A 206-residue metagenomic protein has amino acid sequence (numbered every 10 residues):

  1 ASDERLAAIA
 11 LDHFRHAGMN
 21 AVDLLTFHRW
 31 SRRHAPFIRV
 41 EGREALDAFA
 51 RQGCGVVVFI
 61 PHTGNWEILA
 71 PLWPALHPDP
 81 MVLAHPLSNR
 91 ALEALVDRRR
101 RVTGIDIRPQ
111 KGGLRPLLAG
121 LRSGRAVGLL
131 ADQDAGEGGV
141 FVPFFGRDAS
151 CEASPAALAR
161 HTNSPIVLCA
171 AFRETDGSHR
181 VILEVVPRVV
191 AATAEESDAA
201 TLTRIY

Functional and structural regions predicted by a protein language model:
A1-I60, E93-R98, G104: Membrane-anchoring hydrophobic helices of lipid-metabolizing enzymes
S2, L11, R51, A75 (+1 more regions): Non-catalytic C-terminal accessory region of glycerolipid acyltransferases and related lyso-lipid remodeling enzymes
H16, C54-K111, E137-V140: Catalytic core of membrane glycerolipid acyltransferases/transacylases, capturing the structured, soluble-facing
D23, E67, D79, D132-D134 (+1 more regions): Acidic side chains
T26-R29, V40-G42, I68, N89 (+3 more regions): Generic structural "secondary-structure junction" signal
P36-V40, N89, I107-Q110, D148-A149 (+1 more regions): A conditional alpha-helix N-cap/helix-loop micro-motif detector
V40, V82, I107, L183-V185: Generic preference for hydrophobic
A45, L69, L95, G113-P116 (+1 more regions): Short, hydrophobic/aromatic alpha-helical segments in well-folded domains
